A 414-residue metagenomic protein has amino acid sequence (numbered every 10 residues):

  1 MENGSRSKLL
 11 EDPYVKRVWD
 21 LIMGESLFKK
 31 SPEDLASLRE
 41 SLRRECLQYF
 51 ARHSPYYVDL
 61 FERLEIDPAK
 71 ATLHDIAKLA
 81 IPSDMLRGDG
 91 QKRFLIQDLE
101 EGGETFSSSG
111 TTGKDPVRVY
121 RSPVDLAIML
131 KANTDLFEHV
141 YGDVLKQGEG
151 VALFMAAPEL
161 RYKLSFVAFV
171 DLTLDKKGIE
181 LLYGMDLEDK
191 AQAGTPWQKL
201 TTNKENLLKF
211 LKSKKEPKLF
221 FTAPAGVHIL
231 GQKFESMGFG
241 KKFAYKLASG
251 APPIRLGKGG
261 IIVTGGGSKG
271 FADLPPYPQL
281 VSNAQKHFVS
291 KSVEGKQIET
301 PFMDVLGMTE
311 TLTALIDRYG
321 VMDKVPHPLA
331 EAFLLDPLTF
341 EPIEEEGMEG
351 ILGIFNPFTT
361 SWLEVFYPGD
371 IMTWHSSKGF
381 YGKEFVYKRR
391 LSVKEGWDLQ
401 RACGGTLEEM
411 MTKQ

Functional and structural regions predicted by a protein language model:
M1-P32, E40-S41, E45-Q48, T173-Q414: Active-site glycine/GP-rich loop and adjacent strand/helix microenvironment that borders small-molecule binding pockets
L35, R39, H53: Hydrophobic (often cysteine-bearing) scaffold residues that line and stabilize catalytic clefts of nucleotide/cofactor
Y49-S107, D115-S122, D135-H139, D143: Active-site diphosphate/adenylate-binding microenvironment
D67-H74, K146-Q147, K291-F302: Short, surface-exposed acidic
P82, A157-L160, G226, T309: Short, internal active-site loops enriched in acidic
S109-S165: Conserved adenylate-forming
A157-E159, F169-L172, K176: Phosphate-/polyanion-interacting regions in eukaryotic proteins
